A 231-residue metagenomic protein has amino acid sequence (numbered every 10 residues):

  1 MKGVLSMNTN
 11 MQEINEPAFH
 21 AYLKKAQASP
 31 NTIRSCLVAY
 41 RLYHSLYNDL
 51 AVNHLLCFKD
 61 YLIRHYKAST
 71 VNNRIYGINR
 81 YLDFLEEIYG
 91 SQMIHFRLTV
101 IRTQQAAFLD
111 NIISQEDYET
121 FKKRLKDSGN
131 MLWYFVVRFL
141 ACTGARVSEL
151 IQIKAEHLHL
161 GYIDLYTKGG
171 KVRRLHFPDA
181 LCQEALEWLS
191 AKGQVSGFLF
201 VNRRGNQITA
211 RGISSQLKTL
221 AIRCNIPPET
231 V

Functional and structural regions predicted by a protein language model:
K2-V4, E16-L109: N-terminal core-binding DNA-recognition domain of tyrosine recombinases/integrases
C36, Y118, L132-Y134, A210 (+1 more regions): Short, leucine-enriched amphipathic alpha-helices that occur as contiguous helical runs
Q104-T120, G170-L181, G193-S196: DNA breakage-rejoining catalytic core of tyrosine-based enzymes
Q115-V147, K171: Basic, Lys/Arg- and aromatic-enriched nucleic-acid-binding interface segment
T143, Q152-E187: Conserved tyrosine-mediated DNA breakage-rejoining catalytic core shared by Y-recombinases
E149-L150, E229-V231: Active-site-proximal segment of tyrosine recombinases
P178-E229: Active-site/catalytic core of tyrosine-dependent DNA strand-transfer enzymes
